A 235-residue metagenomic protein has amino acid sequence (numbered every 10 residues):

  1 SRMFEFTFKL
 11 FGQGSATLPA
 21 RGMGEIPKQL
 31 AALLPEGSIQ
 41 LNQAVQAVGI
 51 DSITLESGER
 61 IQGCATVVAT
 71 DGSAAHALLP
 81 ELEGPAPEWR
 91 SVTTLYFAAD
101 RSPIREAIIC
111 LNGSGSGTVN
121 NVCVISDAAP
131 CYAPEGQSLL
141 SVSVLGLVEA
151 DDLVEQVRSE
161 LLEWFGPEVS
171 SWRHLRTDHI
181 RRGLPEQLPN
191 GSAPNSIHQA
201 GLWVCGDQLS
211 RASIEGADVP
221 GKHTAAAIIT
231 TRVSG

Functional and structural regions predicted by a protein language model:
S1-S52, G63: Active-site/ligand-binding neighborhood in enzyme catalytic cores
R2, P87-W89, T94-Y96, S171-D178: A generic structural motif
Q13, E56, C205: Thr-Gly-centered strand-to-loop micro-motif
A16-M23, E59, A86, A150 (+1 more regions): Aromatic-acidic/polar surface patches that form glycan- and anion
I39-L41, V68, V204: A structural signal for the hydrophobic beta-strands that form the central parallel beta-sheet of Rossmann-like
Q46-E155, E160-W164: Mid-domain catalytic core of redox enzymes that form a hydrophobic substrate pocket/lid adjacent to a catalytic redox
I125, A129-G235: Conserved flavin/dinucleotide-binding core of flavoenzymes
